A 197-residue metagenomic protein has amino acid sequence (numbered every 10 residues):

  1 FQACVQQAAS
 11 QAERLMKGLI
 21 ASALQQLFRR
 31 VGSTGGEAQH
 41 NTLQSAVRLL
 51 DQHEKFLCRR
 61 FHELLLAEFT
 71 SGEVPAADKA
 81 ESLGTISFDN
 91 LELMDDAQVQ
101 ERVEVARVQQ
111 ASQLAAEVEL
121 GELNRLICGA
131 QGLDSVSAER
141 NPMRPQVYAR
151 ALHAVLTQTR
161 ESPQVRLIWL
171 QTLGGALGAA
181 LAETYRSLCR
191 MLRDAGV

Functional and structural regions predicted by a protein language model:
F1-V197: Terminal low-complexity "docking" segments
